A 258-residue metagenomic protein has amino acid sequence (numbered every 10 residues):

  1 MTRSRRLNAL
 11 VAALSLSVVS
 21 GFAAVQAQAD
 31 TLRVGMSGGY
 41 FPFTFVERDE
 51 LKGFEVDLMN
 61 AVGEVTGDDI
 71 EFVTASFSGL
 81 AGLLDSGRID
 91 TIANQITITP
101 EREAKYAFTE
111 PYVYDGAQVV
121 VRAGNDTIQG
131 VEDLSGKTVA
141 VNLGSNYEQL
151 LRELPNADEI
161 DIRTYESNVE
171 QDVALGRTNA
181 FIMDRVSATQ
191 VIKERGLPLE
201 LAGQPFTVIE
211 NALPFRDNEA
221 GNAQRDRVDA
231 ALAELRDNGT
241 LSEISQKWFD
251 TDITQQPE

Functional and structural regions predicted by a protein language model:
V11-G21: Bacterial N-terminal signal peptides
A29-I96, A104, I162, N238: Extracytoplasmic small-molecule ligand-binding "clamshell" domains of the periplasmic binding protein/Venus flytrap
R33, D68-D69, D85-N94, K137-T138 (+3 more regions): Alpha-to-beta junction loops
S37-G38, Y114-V121, K193-A230, T251-E258: Periplasmic-binding protein-like
G38-F41, L51-E64, Q118-Y165, R185-S187: Bilobed "Venus flytrap"/periplasmic-binding protein-like clamshell domains and structurally analogous long
V56-V65, N125, E132, T138 (+3 more regions): Extended ligand-binding regions for polar small-molecule ligands
F72-G82, D126, D161-L175, V186 (+1 more regions): Short helix-initiation/N-cap motifs at beta->coil->alpha
G79-G82, N94-A104, L150-E153, N179-V208: A ligand-binding cleft/hinge motif common to bilobed small-molecule-binding domains
